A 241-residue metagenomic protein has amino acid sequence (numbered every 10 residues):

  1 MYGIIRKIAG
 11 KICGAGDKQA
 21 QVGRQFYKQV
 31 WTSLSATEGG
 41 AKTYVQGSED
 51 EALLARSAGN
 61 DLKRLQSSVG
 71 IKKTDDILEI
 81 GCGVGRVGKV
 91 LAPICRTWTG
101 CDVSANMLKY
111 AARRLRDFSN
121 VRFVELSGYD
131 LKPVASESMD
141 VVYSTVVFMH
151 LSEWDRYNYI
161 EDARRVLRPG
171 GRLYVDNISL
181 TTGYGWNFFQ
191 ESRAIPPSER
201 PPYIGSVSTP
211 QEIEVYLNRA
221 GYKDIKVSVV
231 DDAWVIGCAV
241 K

Functional and structural regions predicted by a protein language model:
M1-V69, K73, V84-P133, L151-N158 (+2 more regions): Class I (Rossmann-like) S-adenosyl-L-methionine-dependent methyltransferase catalytic domain, capturing the SAM-binding
E79: Class I SAM-dependent methyltransferase core
P133-V142: A short acidic, Gly/Pro-enriched loop at the edge of an enzyme's catalytic core that lines a small-molecule cofactor
V141-D155: A short SAM/SAH-binding and catalytic strip from SAM-dependent methyltransferases
